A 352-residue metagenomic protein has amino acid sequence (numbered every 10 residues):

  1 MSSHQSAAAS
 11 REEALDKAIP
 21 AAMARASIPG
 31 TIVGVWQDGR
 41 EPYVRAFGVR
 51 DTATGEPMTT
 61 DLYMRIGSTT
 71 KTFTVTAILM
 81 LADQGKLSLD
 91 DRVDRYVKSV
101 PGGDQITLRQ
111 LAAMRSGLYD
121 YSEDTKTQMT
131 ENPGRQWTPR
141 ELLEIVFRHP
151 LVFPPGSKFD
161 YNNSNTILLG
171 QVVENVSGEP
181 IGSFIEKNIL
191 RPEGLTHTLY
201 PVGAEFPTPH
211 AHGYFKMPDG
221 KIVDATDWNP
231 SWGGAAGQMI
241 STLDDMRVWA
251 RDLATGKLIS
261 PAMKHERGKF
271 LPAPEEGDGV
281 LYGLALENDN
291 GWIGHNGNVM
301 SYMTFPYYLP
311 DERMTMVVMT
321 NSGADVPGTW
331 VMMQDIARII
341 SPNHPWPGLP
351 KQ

Functional and structural regions predicted by a protein language model:
M1-R45, E174-E179, S183-K187, R191 (+1 more regions): Catalytic loop of the DD-peptidase/beta-lactamase superfamily, centered on the K-T-G motif and neighboring
H4, V49-D51, D90-S99, T125-T130 (+2 more regions): Short linear capping/connector segments at secondary-structure termini
A18, A77, T107, E141-L142 (+4 more regions): Hydrophobic alpha-helical segments typical of transmembrane helices and their membrane-interface/capping positions
A24-G34, A53-A113, F153-S164, G234-G237 (+1 more regions): Short active-site loop at a secondary-structure junction that contains or immediately precedes the catalytic residue(s)
G30, R65-T69, L81-D124, R148 (+2 more regions): Active-site helix/loop module of the DD-peptidase/beta-lactamase fold, centered on the serine-lysine SxxK catalytic
R45-T54, T138-E144, Y214-V223: Acidic-glycine-rich active-site phosphate/pyrophosphate-binding loop
A46, D61, E123-P207, S231-R247: Catalytic-site signature segments of enzymes, centered on catalytic residues
R50, Q84, M114, H149 (+1 more regions): Generic structural signal for alpha-helix termini and adjacent loop/cap motifs
